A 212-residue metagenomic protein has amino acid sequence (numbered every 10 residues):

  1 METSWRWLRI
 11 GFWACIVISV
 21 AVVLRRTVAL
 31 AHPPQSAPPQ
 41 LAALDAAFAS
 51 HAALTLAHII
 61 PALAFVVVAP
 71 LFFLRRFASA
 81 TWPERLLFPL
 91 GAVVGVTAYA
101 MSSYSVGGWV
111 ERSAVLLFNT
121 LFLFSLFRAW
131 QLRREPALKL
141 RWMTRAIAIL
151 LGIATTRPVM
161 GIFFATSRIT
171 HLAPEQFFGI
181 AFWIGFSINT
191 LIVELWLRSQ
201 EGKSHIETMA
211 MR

Functional and structural regions predicted by a protein language model:
M1-R212: Alpha-helical membrane insertion/targeting regions
